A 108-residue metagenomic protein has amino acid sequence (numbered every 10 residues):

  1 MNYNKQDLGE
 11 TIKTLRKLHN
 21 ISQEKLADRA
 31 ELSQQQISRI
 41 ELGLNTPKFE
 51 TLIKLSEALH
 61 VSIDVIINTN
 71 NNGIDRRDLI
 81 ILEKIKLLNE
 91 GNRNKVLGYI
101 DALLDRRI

Functional and structural regions predicted by a protein language model:
M1-D7, N71: A detector for short, charged/polar N-terminal pre-domain segments
Q6, K17-L18, T46: Short amphipathic helical patch at the helix-1/turn junction of helix-turn-helix
E10-R29, K54, L88-N89: Short basic helix-loop element that most often maps to the first helix and adjoining turn of HTH DNA-binding modules
E31-T46, N68-N71: Recognition helix of helix-turn-helix/homeodomain-like DNA-binding domains that insert into the DNA major groove
E50-V65: DNA major-groove recognition helix of helix-turn-helix/homeodomain DNA-binding modules
N72-I108: Interfacial/linker helices and their anchor residues that mediate assembly or domain coupling
